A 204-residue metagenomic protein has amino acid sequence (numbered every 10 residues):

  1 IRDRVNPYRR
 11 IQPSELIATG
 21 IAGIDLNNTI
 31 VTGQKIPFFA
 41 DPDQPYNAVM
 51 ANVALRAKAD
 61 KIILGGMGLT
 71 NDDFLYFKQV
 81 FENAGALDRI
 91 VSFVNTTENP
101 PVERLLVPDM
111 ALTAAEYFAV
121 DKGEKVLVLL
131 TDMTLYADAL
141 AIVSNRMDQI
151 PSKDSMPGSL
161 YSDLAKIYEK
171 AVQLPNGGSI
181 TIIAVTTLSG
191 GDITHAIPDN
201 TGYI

Functional and structural regions predicted by a protein language model:
I1-E15, T19: Acidic-enriched and Gly/Ser
D25-I204: P-loop NTPase catalytic core
